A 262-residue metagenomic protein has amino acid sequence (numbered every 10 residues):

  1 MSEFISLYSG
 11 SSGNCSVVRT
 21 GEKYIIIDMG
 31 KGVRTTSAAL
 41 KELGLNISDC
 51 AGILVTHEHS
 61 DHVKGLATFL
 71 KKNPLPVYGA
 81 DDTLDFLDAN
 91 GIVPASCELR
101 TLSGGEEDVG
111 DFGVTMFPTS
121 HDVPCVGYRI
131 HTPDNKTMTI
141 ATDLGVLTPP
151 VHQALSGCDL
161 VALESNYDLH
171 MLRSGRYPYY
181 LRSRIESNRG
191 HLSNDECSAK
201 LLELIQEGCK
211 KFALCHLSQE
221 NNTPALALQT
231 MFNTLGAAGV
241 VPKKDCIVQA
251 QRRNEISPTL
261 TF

Functional and structural regions predicted by a protein language model:
M1-L43, V126-T142, L160: Conserved beta-strand hairpin/beta-sheet module of binuclear metal-dependent hydrolase folds, prominently
I27-G30, C50-E58, Y78-D81, T139-T142 (+3 more regions): Active-site neighborhood of phospho(di)ester-bond hydrolases with catalytic His/Asp-centered motifs
R34-G79: Active-site metal-binding motif and surrounding structural segment of the metallo-beta-lactamase
H59-V63, L84-F86, P124, V146-P149 (+2 more regions): Active-site environment of divalent metal-dependent phosphoester hydrolases
K64-N73, D88-N90, N222-Q229: Metal-dependent catalytic neighborhoods of phosphoester/phosphodiester hydrolases
A80-N135: Metallo-beta-lactamase
P149-Q249: Cap/insert and terminal regions of metallo-dependent hydrolase folds
C246-F262: Short, basic/aromatic-enriched C-terminal tail that caps enzymatic domains
